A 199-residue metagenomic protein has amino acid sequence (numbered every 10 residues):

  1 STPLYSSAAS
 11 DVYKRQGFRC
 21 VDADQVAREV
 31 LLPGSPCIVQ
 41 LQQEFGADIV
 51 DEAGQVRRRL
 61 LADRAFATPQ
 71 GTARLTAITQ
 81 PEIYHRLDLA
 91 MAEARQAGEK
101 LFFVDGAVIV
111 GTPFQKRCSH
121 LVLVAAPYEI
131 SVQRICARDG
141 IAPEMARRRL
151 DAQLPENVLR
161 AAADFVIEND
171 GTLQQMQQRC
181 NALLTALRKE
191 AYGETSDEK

Functional and structural regions predicted by a protein language model:
S1-A9, Y13: Single conserved hydrophobic/aromatic residue that forms the stacking wall/gate of nucleotide- or nucleobase-binding
A8, Q16, F45, R117-C118 (+1 more regions): Short, structured coil segments at secondary-structure junctions
K14-A23, P36: Post-Walker A helix-loop "phosphate-sensing" segment adjacent to the P-loop in P-loop NTPases
C20, L121-L123, V166-I167: Short, well-ordered beta-strand core segments
Q25-K100: ATP-dependent small-molecule kinase phosphotransfer cores that center on conserved nucleotide phosphate-binding segments
I38-Q42, Y128-C136, P143, R147: An amphipathic alpha-helix signature
P81, D88-R138: ATP-dependent NMP and nucleoside kinases share a basic, alpha-helical "lid"
R86-L87, K116-R117, A137, I141-G193 (+1 more regions): Small-molecule kinase domains that catalyze NTP-dependent phosphoryl transfer to phosphate-bearing small molecules
